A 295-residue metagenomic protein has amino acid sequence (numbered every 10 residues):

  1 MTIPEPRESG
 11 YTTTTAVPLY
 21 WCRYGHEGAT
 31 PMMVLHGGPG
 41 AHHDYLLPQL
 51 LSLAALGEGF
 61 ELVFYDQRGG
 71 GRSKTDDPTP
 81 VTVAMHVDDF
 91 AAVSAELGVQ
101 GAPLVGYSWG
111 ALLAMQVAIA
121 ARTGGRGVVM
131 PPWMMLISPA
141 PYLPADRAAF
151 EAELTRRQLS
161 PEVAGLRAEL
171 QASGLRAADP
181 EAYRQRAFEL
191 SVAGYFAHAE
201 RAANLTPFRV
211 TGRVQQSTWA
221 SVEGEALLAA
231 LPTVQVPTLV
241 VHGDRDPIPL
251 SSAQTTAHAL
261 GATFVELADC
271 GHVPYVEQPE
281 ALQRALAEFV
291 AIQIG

Functional and structural regions predicted by a protein language model:
T15-T75: Conserved HGGG/HGGXW glycine-rich cap/lid loop of the alpha/beta-hydrolase fold
A54, F64-W109, R284: Active-site loop/oxyanion-hole signature of alpha/beta-hydrolase fold enzymes
Q100-A149: Conserved hydrolase catalytic core segment
P131-S173, V210: Flexible "cap/lid" loop of the alpha/beta hydrolase fold
A168-V222, A230: Conserved alpha/beta-hydrolase catalytic His-Asp/Glu region
V234, V240-H242: Short beta-strand/loop motif that positions the catalytic acidic residue of the alpha/beta-hydrolase fold
P247-S252: Conserved alpha/beta-hydrolase "acid-adjacent" motif
A262-G295: Catalytic active-site module of serine/aspartate enzymes centered on a nucleophile-bearing elbow/loop
